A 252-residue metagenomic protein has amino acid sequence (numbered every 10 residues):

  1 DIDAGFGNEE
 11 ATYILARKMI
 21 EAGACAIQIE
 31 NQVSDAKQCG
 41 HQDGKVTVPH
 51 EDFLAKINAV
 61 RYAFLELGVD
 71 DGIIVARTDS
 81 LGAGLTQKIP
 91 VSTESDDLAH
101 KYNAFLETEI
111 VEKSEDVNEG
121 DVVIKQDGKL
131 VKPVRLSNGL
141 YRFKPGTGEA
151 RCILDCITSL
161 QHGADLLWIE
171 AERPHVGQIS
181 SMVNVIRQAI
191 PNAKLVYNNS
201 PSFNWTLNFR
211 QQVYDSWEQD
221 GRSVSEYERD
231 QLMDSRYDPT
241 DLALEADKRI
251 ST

Functional and structural regions predicted by a protein language model:
I2-T252: Alpha/beta enzyme core
